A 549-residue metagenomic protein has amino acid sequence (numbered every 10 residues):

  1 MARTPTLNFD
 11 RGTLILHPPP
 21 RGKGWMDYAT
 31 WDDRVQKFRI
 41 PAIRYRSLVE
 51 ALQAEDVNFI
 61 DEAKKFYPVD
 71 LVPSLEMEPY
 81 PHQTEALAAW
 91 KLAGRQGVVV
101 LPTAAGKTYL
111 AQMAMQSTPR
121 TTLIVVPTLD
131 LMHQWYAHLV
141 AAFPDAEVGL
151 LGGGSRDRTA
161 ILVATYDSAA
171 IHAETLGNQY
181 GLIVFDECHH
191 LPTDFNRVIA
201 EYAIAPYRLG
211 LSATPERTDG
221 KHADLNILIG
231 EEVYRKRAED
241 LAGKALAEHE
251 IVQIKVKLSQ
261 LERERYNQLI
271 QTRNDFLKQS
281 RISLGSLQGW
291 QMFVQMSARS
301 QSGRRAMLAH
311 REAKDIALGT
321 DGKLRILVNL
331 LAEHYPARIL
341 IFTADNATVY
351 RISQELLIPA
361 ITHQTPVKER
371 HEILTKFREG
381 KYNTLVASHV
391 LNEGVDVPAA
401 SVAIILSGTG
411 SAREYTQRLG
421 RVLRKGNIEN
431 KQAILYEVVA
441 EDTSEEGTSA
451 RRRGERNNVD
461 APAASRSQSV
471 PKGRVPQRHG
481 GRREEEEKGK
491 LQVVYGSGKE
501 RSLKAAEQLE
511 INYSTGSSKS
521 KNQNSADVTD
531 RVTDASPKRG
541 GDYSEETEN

Functional and structural regions predicted by a protein language model:
M1-E85: Accessory DNA-engaging acidic/polar modules
G94-M115: Walker A/P-loop
G149-L151, R156-D157, L340, A347-R351 (+1 more regions): Conserved helicase ATPase core of P-loop NTP-dependent helicases/translocases
G152-L182, T193-V198: Conserved helix/coil segment N-terminal to the catalytic DExD/H
H190-E248: Post-DEXD/H (motif II) to motif III coupling segment of the RecA-like Helicase ATP-binding lobe
Q288-I361, R370: Conserved helicase/translocase motor-coupling segment
E393-G408, I434-E437: A short beta-strand element within the Helicase C-terminal
V422-S449: Conserved segment of the helicase C-terminal RecA-like domain
